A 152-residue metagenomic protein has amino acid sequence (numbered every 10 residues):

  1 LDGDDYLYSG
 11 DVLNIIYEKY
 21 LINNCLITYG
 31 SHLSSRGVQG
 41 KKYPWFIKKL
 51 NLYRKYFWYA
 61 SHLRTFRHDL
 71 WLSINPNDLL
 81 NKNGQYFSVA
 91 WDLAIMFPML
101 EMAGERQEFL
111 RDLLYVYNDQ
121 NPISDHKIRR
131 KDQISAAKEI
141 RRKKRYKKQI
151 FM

Functional and structural regions predicted by a protein language model:
L1-F151: Nucleotide-sugar donor-binding/catalytic module of glycosyltransferases that assemble extracellular/cell-envelope
